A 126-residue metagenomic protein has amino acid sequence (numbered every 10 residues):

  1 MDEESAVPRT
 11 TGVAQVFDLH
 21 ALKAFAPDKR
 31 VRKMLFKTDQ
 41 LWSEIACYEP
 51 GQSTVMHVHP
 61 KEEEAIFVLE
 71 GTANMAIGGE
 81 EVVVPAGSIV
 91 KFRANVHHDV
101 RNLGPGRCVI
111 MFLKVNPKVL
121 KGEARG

Functional and structural regions predicted by a protein language model:
M1-L41, V55, K121-G126: A short, N-terminal "cap"/entry segment at the start of jelly-roll beta-barrel domains of the cupin/DSBH fold
D39-L41, T72, E80-V82: Well-ordered beta-strand scaffold positions
D39-Q40, K61, P105-G106: Short strand-connecting beta-turns/loops that link adjacent beta-strands
E44-H59: Conserved short histidine dyad/triad with adjacent acidic residue
T54-V55, G71-I77: Short beta-strand segments in beta-sandwich/barrel cores
K61-E63, F67-A73: Glycine- and acidic-residue-biased ligand/ion/polar-headgroup-sensing regions
G79-A94: Short acidic-glycine-tyrosine-enriched beta hairpin
A94-V119: Ligand-binding loop in jelly-roll beta-barrel domains
